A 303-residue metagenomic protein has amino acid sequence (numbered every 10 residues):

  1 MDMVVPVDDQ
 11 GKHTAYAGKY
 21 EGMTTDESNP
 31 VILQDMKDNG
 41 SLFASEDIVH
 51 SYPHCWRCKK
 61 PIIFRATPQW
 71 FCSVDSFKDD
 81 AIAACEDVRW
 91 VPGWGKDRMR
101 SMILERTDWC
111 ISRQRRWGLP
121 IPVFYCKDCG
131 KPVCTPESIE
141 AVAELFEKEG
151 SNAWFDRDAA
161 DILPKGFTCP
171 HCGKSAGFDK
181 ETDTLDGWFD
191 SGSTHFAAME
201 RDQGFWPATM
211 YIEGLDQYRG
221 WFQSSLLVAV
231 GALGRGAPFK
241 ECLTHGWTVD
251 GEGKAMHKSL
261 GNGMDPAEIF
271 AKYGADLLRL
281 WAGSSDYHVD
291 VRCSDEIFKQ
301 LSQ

Functional and structural regions predicted by a protein language model:
M1-I139, N152-A153, R157-A159, W221 (+3 more regions): Residue patterns forming the tRNA-binding/recognition surfaces of aminoacyl-tRNA synthetases and related DALR
V4-Q10, R115-W117, P136-D290: Alpha-helical recognition segments enriched in aromatics with Gly/Pro capping that present substrate-recognition
